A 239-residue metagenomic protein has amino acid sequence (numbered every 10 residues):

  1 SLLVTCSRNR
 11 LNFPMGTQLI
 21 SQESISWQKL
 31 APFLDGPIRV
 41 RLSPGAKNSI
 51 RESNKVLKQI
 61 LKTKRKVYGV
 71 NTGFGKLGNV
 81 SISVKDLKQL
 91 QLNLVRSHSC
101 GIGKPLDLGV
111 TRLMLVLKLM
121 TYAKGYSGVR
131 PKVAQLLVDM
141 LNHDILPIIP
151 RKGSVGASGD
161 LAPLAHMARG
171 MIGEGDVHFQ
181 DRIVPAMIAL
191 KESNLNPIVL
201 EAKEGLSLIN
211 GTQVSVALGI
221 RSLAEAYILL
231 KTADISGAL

Functional and structural regions predicted by a protein language model:
N9-N12: Intrinsic-disorder-associated, low-complexity terminal segments enriched in Asp/Asn/His/Tyr and depleted of Lys/Arg
M15-L239: Conserved, well-structured ligand/cofactor-binding cores
